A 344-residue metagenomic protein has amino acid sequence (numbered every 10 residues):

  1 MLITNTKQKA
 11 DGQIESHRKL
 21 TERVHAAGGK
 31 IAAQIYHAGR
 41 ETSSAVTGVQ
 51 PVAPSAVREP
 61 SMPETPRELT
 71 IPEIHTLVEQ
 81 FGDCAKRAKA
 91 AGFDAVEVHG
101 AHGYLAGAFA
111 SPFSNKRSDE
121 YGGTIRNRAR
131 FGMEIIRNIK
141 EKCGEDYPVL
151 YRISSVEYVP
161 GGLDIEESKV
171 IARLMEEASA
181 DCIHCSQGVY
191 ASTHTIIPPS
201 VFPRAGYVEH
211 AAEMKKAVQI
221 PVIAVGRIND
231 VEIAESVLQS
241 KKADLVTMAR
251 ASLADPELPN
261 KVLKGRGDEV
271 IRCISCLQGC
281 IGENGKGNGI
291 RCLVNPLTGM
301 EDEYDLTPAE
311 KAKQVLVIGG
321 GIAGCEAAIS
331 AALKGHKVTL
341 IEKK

Functional and structural regions predicted by a protein language model:
M1-I318, I322-V338: Flavin-dependent oxidoreductase catalytic cores
L340-K344: Conserved acidic E/D residue at the C-terminus of a beta-strand in Rossmann-like folds
